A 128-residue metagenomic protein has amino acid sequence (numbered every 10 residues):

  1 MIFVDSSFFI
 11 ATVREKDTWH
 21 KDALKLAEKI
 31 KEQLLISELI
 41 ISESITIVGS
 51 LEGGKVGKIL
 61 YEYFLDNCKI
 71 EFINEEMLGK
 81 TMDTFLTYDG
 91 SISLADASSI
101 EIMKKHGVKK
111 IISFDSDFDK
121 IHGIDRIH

Functional and structural regions predicted by a protein language model:
M1-I36, G49-I59: Short, well-structured N-terminal submotif of metal-dependent ribonuclease cores
F8, E43-S44, Y63, K80: A general alpha-helix detector
F9, I41, F118-D119: A generic structural signal for short hydrophobic patches within well-formed alpha-helices
I30-L34, N67-K69, G107-K109: Short active-site oxyanion
E38, D96-A97: Conserved glycosyltransferase catalytic-site signature
N67-Y88: Acidic catalytic patch
S91-S93: Beta-rich strand-turn-strand
I100, K105-H128: Acidic, PIN/NYN-like endoribonuclease modules and their adjacent C-terminal/linker elements
